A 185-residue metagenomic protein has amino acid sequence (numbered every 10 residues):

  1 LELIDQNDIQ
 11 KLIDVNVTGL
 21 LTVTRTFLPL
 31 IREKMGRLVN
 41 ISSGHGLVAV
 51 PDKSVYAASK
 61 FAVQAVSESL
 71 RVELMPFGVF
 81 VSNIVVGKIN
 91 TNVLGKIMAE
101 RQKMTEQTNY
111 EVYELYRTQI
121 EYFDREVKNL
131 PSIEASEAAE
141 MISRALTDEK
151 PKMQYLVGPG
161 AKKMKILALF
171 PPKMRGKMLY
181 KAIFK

Functional and structural regions predicted by a protein language model:
L1, D5-Q10: Substrate-binding pocket helix/loop in short-chain dehydrogenase/reductase
L1-E2, V48-S54: Active-site loop immediately N-terminal to the catalytic Tyr-X3-Lys motif of short-chain dehydrogenase/reductase
T22-F27, N40, V66-S67: Hydrophobic positions on the long internal alpha-helix of Rossmann-like NAD(P)-dependent oxidoreductase domains
T24, S59-A62: Active-site helix of classical SDR
T26-M35: A short helix-coil junction within the Rossmann-fold of NAD(P)-dependent oxidoreductases
S43: Residue(s) in the substrate-gating loop at a strand-loop-helix junction that position the organic substrate next
M75-K128: C-terminal beta-strand-loop-alpha-helix "lid" module of Rossmann-like NAD(P)-dependent dehydrogenases
